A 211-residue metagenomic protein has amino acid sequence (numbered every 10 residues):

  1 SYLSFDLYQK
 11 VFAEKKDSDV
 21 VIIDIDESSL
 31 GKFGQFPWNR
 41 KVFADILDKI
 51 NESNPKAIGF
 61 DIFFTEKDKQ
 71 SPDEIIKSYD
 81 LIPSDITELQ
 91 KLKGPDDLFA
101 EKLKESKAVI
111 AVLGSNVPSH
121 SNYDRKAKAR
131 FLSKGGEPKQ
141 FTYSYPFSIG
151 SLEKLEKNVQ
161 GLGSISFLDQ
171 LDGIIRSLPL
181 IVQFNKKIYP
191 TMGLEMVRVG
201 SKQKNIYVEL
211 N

Functional and structural regions predicted by a protein language model:
S1-N211: Non-transmembrane functional regions of envelope-associated proteins
